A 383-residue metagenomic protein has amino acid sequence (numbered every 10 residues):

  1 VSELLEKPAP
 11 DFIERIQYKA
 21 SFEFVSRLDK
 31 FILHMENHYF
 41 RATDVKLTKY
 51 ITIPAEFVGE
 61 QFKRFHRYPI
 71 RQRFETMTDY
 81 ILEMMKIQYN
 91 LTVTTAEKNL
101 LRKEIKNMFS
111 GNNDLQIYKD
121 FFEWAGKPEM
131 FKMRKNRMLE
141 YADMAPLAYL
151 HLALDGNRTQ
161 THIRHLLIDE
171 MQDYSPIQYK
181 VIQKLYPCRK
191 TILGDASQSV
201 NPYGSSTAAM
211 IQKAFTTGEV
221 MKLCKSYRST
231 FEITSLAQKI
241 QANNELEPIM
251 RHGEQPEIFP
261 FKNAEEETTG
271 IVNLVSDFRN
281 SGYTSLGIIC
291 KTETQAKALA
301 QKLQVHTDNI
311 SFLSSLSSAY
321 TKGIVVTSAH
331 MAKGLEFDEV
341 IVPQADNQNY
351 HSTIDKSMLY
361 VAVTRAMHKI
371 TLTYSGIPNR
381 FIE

Functional and structural regions predicted by a protein language model:
V1-L166, D173-V181: Alpha-helical nucleic-acid-binding subdomain of P-loop helicases immediately C-terminal to the Walker A/P-loop
V1-S2, E129-K132, L152-H165, Q172-E383: Conserved helicase motor core of SF1/SF2 NTP-dependent helicases
